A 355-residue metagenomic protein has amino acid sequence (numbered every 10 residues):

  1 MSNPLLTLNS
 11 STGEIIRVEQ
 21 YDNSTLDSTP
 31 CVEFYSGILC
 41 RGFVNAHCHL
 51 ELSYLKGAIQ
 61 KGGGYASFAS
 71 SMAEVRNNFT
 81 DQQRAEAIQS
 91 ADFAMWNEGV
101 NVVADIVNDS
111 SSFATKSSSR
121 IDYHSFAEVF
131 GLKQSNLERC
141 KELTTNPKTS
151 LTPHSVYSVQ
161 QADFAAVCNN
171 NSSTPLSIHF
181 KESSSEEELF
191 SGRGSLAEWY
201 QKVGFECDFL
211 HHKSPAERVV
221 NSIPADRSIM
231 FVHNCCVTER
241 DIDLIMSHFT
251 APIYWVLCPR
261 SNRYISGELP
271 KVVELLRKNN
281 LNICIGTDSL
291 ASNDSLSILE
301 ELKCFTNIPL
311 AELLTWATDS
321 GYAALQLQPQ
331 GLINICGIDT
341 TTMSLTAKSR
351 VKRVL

Functional and structural regions predicted by a protein language model:
M1-C40: Histidine-rich, glycine-flanked metal-binding segment
I38-L39, Y54-S119, C140-T145: Alpha-helical scaffold segments that flank or form the walls of functional sites
R41-S53, P175-S184: Histidine-centered catalytic micro-motifs
H49, N108, F126-L132, H154-V156 (+4 more regions): Active-site beta-loop-alpha junctions enriched in small/polar residues
Y54-E86, H124, S183-R227: Active-site gating loops and adjacent loop-to-helix segments of metal-dependent hydrolytic enzymes
R120-Y123, N170-P175, P224-I229, L244-V256 (+1 more regions): Glycine-enriched alpha-helix->loop->beta-strand junction motifs that scaffold or abut catalytic
T152-C168, F231-C236, R263-S266: Active-site glycine- and acidic-residue-rich loops that bind and position anionic ligands or nucleotide-like cofactors
N221-A225, C258-P259, E268-L355: His/Asp/Glu-enriched, well-ordered alpha-helical/loop segment that forms or immediately abuts the divalent-metal
